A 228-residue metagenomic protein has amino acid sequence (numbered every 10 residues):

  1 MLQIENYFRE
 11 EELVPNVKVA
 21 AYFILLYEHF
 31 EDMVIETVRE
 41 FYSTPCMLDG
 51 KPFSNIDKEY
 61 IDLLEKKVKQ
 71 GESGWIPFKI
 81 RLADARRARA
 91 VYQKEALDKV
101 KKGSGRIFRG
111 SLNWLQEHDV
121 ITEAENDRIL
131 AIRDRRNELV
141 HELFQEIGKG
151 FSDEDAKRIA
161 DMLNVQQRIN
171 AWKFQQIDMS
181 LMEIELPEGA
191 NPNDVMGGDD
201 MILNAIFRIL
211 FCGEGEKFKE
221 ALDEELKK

Functional and structural regions predicted by a protein language model:
M1-D134, E138-K228: Amphipathic alpha-helical interface elements
